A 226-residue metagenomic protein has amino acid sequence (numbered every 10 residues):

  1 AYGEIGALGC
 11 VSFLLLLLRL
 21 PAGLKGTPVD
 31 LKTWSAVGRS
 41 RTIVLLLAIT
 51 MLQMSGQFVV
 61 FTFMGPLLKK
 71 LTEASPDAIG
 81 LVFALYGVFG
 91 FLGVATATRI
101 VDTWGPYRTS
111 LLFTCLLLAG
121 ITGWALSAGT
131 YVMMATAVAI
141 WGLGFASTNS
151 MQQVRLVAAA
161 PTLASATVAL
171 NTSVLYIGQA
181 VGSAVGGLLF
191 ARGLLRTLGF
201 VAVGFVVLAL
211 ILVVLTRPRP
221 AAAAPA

Functional and structural regions predicted by a protein language model:
A1-G6, S75, L188-V206: A membrane-interface helix-boundary motif in multi-pass transporters
G6-G26, L212-R217: C-terminal membrane-cytosol helix-exit motif in multi-pass small-molecule transporters
L18-I49: Juxtamembrane intracellular "pre-TM" segments in multi-pass secondary transporters
L52-F61, F145: Conserved extracellular-gate-facing transmembrane-helix segments in secondary transporters
T62-D77: Short amphipathic helix-loop junctions that connect adjacent transmembrane helices in Major Facilitator Superfamily/SLC
L92-P106, F190: Helix-to-loop junctions at the C-terminal end of transmembrane segments in multipass secondary transporters
Y107-Q152: C-terminal transmembrane helical hairpin of 12-TM major facilitator-type secondary transporters
A158-L194, V201-A202: A late C-terminal transmembrane helix in Major Facilitator Superfamily
